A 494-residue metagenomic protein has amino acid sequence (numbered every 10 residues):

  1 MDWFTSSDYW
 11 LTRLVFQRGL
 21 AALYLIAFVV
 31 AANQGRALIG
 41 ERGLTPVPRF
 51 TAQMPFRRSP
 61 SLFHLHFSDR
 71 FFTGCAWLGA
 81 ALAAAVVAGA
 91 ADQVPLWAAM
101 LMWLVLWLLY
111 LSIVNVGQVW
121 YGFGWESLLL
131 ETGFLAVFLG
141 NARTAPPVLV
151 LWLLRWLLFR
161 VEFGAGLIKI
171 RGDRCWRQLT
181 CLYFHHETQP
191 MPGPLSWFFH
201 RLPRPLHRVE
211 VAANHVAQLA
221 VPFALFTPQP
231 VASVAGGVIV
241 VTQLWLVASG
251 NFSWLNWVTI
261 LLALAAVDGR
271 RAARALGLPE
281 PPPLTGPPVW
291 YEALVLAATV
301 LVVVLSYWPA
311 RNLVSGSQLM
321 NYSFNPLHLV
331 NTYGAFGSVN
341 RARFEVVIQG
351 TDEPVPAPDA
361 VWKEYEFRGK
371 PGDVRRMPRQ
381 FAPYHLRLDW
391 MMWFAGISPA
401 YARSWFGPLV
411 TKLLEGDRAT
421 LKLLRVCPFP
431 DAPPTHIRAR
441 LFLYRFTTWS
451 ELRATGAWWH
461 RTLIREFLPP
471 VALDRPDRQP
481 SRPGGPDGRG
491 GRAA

Functional and structural regions predicted by a protein language model:
M1-A494: Alpha-helical membrane-anchoring segments
